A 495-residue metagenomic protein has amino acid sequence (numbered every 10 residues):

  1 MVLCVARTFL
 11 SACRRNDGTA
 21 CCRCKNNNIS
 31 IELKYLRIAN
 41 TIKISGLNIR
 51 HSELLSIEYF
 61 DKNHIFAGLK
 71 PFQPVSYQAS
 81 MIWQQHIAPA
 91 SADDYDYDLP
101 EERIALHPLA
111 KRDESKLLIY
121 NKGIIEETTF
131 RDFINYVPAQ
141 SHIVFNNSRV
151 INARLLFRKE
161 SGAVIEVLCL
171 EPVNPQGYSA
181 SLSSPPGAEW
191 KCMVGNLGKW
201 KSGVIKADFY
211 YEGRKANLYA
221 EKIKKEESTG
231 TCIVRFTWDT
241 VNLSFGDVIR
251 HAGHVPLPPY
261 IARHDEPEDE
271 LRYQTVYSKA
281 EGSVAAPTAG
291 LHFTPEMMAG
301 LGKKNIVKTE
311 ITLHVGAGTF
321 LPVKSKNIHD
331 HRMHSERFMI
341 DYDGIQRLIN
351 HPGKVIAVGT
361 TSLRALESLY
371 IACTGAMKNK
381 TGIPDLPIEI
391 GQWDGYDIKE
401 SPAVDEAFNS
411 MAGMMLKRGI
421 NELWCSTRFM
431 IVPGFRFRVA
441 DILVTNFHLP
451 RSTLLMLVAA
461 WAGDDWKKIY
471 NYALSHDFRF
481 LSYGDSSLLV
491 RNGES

Functional and structural regions predicted by a protein language model:
D17, F72-Q73: N-terminal polybasic/positive-inside topogenic patches
D17, N26-I29: Alpha-helix boundary/capping motif
C24-N26, K34-R37, T41-I44, I57: Repetitive helical segments and hydrophobic/amphipathic motifs
M81-S495: Surface-exposed, charge/polar-rich loops and edge strands
